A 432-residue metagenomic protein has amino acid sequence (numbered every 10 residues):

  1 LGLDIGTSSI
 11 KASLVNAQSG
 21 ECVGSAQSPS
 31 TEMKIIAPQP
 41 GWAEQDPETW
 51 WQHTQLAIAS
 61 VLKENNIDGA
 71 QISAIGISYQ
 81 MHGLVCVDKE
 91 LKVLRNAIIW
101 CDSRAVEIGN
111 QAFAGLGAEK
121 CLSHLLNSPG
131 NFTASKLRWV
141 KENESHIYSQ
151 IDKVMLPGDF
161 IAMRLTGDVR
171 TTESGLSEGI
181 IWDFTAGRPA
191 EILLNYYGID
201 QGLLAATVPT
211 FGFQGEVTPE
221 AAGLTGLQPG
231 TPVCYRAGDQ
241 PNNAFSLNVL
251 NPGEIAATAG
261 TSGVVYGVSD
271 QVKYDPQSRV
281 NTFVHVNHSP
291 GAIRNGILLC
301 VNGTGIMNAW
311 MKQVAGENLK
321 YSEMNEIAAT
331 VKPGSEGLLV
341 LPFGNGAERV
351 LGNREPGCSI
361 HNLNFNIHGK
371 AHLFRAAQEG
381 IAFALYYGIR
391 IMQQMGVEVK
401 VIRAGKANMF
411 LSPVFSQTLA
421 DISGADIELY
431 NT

Functional and structural regions predicted by a protein language model:
L1-G2, L14, V106, F113-R170 (+3 more regions): Active-site core segments that coordinate phosphate-bearing ligands/cofactors across diverse enzyme families
L1-R95, E107, S123, Q150 (+5 more regions): N-terminal glycine/serine-rich phosphate-binding loop of ATP-dependent small-molecule kinases, especially carbohydrate
Q27-S28, I98-I99, G175: Residue-level structural signal for beta-strand termini and adjacent loop
S78, T210, G405: Conserved residues at the C-terminal ends of beta-strands
Q80, Q214, G346: Active-site neighborhoods of enzyme catalytic cores
D102: Carbohydrate-associated surface elements
G202: A conserved beta-strand/loop element that lines the FAD pocket in flavoprotein oxidoreductases
A205-F213, N325-A328: Short linear loop/turn motifs
